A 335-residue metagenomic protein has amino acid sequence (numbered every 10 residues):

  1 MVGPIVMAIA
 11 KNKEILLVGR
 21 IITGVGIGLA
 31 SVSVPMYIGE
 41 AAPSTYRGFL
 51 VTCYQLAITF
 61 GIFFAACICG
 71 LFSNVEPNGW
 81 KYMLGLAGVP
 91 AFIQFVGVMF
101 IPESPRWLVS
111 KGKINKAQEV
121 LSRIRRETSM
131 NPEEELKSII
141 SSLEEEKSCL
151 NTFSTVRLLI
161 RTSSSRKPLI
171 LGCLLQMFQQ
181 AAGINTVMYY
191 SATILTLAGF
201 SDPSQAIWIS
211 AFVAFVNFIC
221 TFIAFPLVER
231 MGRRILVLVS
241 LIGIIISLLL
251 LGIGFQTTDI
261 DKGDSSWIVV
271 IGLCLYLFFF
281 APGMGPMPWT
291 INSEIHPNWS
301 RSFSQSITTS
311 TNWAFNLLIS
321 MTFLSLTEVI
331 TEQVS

Functional and structural regions predicted by a protein language model:
M1-I124, E144-S335: Alpha-helical transmembrane bundle of multi-pass membrane proteins
S129-E144: Short, well-structured alpha-helical segments
